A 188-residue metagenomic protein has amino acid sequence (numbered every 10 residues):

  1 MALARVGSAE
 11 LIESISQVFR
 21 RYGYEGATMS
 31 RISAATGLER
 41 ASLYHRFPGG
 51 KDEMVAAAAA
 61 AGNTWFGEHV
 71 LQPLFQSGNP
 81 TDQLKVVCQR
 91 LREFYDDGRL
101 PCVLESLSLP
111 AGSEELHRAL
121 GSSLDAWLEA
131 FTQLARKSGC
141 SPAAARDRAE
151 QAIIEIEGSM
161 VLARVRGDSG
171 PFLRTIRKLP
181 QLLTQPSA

Functional and structural regions predicted by a protein language model:
A4, E10, S14, V18-A57: Helix-turn-helix
Y22-E25, S77, S138: Short coil/turn segments at alpha/beta junctions that flank glycine-rich nucleotide-binding fingerprints
A59-W65: Short, basic, alpha-helical segments at the C-terminal edge of helix-turn-helix-like DNA-binding modules
V70-L100, P142, A149-A152: Hydrophobic alpha-helical connector segments
K85-E129: Short secondary-structure transition hinges
E93-F94, L109, Q133, I153-P171 (+1 more regions): Amphipathic C-terminal alpha-helical segment
V103, A143-L162, R174, K178-Q181: Hydrophobic alpha-helical segments that form the core of small-molecule binding pockets and/or dimer interfaces
S113-G139, D147, R174-T184: Amphipathic alpha-helical packing segments from all-alpha helical-bundle domains
